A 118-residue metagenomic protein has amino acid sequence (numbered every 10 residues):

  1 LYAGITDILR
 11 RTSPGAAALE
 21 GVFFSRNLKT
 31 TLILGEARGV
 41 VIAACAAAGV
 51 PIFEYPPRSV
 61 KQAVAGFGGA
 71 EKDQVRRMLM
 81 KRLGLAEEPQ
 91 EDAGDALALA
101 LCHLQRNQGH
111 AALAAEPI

Functional and structural regions predicted by a protein language model:
L1-I118: Phosphate- and other anionic-substrate recognition elements at nucleic-acid/protein interfaces
